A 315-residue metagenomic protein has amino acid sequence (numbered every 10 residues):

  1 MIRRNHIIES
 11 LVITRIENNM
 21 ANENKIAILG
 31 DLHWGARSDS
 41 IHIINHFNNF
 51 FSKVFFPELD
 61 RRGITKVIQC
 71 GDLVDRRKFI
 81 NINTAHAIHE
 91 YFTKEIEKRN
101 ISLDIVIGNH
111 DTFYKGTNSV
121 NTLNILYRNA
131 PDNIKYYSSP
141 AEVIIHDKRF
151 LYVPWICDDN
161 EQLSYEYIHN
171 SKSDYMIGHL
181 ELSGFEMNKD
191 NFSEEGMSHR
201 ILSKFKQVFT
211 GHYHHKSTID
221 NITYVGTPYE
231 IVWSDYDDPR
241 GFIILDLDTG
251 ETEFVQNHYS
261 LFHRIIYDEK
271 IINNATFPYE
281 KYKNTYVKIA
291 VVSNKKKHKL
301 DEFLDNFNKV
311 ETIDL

Functional and structural regions predicted by a protein language model:
R4-I7, V12-E90, S164-K172, M176: N-terminal active-site segment of His-dependent metallophosphoesterases
A21, L247-L315: Accessory, non-catalytic peripheral segments of nucleic-acid enzymes
L29-G30, V67-G71, L103-N109, Y136-S139 (+3 more regions): Active-site neighborhood of phospho(di)ester-bond hydrolases with catalytic His/Asp-centered motifs
G35-R37, D75-K78, V106-G116, D158-N160 (+3 more regions): Active-site environment of divalent metal-dependent phosphoester hydrolases
A87-R99, E195-F205: Catalytic-core regions built around general acid/base machinery
I88, I107-R200, P228: Conserved catalytic scaffold of divalent metal-dependent phosphoesterases
F150, N221-V225, F307-I313: Active-site regions of enzymes building and remodeling cell-envelope glycoconjugates
S183, N188-T252: Conserved beta-sheet core of the metallophosphoesterase superfamily
